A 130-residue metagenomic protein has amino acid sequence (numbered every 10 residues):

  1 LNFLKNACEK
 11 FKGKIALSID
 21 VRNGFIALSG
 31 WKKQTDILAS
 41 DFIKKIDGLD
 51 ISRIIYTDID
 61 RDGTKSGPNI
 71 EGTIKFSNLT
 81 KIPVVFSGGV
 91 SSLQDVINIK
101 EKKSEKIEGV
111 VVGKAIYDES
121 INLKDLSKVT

Functional and structural regions predicted by a protein language model:
L1, D36-S40, I70, L93 (+1 more regions): Structural motif corresponding to alpha-helix initiation and N-cap regions
L1-D62: Conserved anion-binding
L1-K5, E71-K106, L126: Catalytic cores of alpha/beta
E9-I15, D50-S52, L79-P83, E101-G109 (+1 more regions): Glycine-enriched alpha-helix->loop->beta-strand junction motifs that scaffold or abut catalytic
L17, I54, F76, I99 (+1 more regions): Conserved, mostly hydrophobic/aromatic
I19-V21, G67, P83-Q94, G113-A115: Glycine-rich beta-to-alpha transition loops that act as phosphate-gripper elements at the mouths of alpha/beta enzyme
K32-D41, S66-K75, S127: Charged helix-capping and loop-helix junction motifs
A115-T130: Short, basic/aromatic-enriched C-terminal tail that caps enzymatic domains
